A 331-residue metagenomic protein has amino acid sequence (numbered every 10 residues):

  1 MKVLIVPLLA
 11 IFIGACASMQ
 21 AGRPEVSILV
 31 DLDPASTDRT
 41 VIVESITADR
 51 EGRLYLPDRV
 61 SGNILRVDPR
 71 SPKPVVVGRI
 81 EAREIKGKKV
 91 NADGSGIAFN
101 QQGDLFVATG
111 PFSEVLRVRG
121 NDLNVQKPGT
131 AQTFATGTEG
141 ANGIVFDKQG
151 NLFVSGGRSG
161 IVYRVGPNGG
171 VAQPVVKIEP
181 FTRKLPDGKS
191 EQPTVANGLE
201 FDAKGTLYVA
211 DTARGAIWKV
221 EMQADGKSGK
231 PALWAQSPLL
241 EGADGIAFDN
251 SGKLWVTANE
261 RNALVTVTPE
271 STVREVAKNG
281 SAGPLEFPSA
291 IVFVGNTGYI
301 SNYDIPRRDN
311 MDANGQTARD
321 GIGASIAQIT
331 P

Functional and structural regions predicted by a protein language model:
Q20-V41: A short helix->beta-strand "capping" segment at the edge of beta-propeller domains
S27-D31, P74-A82, Q126-T136, A172-P180 (+2 more regions): Beta-propeller fold detector
S36-R53, R83-L105, A135-L152, S159 (+5 more regions): Beta-rich, blade/repeat-based domains predominating in secreted/periplasmic proteins but also intracellular
R59, G110-P111, G157-R158, T212 (+3 more regions): Short loop/turn segments immediately following the C-termini of beta-strands
G62-L65, S113-L116, G160-Y163, G215-I217 (+3 more regions): Structural signal for beta-propeller blades
D68-P72, R119-N124, G166-G170, E221-G226 (+2 more regions): Short loop/turn segments that connect beta-strands within beta-propeller blades
Y303-G321: Short, conserved, GDST-rich strand-edge loop motifs in beta-rich repeat architectures
